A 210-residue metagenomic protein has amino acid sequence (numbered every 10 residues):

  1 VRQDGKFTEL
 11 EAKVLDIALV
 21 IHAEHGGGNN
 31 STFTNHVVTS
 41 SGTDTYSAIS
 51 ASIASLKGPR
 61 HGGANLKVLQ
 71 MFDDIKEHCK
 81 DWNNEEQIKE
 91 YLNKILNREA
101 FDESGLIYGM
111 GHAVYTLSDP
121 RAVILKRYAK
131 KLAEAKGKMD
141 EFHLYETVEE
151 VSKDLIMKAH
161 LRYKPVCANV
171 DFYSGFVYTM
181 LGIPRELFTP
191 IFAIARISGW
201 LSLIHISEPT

Functional and structural regions predicted by a protein language model:
V1-S207: Non-transmembrane, aqueous-exposed alpha-helical and coiled segments at domain scale
T210: Ser/Thr-centric signal marking residues that sit in or immediately flank functional binding/regulatory motifs
